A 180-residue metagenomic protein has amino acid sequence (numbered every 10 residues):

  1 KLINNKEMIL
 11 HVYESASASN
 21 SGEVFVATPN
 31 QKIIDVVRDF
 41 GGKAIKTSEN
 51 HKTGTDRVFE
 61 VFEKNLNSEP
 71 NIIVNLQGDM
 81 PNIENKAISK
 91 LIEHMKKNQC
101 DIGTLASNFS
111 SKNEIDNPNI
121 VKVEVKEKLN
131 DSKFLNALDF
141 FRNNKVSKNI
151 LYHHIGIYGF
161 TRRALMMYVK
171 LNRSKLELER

Functional and structural regions predicted by a protein language model:
K1-T28: N-terminal glycine-rich phosphate-binding loop and ensuing alpha1 helix
S15-A16, P29, I73, C100-L105: Structured catalytic cores of enzymes that bind and process phosphorylated ligands/cofactors
S17, E63-N67, K96: Residue-level signal for alpha-helix termini/capping positions
S21, S68-P70, K97-D101: Short, high-confidence coil segments that cap the C-terminus of an alpha-helix and link into the following beta-strand
F25, Q31-K90: Short phosphate-binding loop-to-helix
T28-P29, I83, F160, E179: A conserved hydrophobic position in a structured secondary element of the catalytic/binding core that shapes
I83-N172: Conserved core of the sugar-phosphate nucleotidyltransferase
N172-R180: Donor nucleotide-sugar recognition loop
